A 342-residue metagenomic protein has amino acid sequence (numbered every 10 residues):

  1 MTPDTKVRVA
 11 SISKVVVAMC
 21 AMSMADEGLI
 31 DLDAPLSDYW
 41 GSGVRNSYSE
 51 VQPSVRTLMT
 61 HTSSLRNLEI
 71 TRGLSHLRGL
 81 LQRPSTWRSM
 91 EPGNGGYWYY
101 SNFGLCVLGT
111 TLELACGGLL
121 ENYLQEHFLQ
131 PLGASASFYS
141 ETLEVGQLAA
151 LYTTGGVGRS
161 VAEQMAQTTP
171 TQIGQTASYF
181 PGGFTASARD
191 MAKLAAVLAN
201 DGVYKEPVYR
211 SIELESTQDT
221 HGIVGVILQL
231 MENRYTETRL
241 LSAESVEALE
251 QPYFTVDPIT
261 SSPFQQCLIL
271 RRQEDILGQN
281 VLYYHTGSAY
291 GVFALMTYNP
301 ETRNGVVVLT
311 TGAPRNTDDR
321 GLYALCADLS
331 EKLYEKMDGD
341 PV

Functional and structural regions predicted by a protein language model:
M1, P170-Q175, N299-T302: Short, flexible turn/loop "capping" segments at secondary-structure junctions
M1-T57, S89-F103, Y179-G182, R303: Short active-site loop at a secondary-structure junction that contains or immediately precedes the catalytic residue(s)
M1-V7, S23-D31, T60, E113-L114 (+5 more regions): N-terminal leader/targeting segments and the immediately adjacent pre-domain N-terminus
S47-T286: Short, surface-exposed loop or secondary-structure junction motifs that flank catalytic or metal-binding residues
S64, A134, N200, Y204 (+4 more regions): Short, well-ordered loop/turn and helix-capping segments at boundaries between secondary-structure elements and domains
D275, S288-Y290, T311-P314: Short, glycine-/Ser/Thr-/acidic-enriched flexible segments
L282, F293-A313: Short, well-ordered beta-strand elements
G312-L325: A short acidic/glycine-rich loop-to-helix N-cap element
